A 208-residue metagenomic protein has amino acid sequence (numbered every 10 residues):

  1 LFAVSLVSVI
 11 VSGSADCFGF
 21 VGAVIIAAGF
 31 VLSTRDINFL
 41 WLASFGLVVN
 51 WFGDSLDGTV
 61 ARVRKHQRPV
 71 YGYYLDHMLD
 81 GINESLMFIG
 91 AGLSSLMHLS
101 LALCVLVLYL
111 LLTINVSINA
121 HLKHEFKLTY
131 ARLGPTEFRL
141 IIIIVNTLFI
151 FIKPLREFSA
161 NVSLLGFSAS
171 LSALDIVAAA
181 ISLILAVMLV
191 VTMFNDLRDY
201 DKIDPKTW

Functional and structural regions predicted by a protein language model:
L1-S44, G90-W208: Hydrophobic alpha-helical transmembrane segments
L42-I89, N115-L122, V191-R198: Acidic (Asp/Glu-rich) catalytic motifs at the cytosolic membrane interface
